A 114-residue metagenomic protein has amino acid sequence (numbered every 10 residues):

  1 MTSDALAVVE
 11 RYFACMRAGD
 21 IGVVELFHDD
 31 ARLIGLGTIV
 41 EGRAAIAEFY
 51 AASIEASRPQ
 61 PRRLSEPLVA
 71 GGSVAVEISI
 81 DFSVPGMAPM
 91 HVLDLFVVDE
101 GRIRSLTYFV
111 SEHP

Functional and structural regions predicted by a protein language model:
M1-L26: Short, low-complexity N-terminal intrinsically disordered segments enriched in polar/charged residues
I21-G22, H28-G71: A solvent-exposed, acidic/Ser-Thr-rich amphipathic alpha-helical stretch
Q60-R63, A88-L93: Short, surface-exposed coil-to-beta transition loops
V69-I80: A short hydrophobic beta-strand element
I80-F82, V98: Hydrophobic beta-strand positions in extracellular immunoglobulin-like domains
H91-P114: Short beta-strand edge/turn micro-motifs at domain boundaries
